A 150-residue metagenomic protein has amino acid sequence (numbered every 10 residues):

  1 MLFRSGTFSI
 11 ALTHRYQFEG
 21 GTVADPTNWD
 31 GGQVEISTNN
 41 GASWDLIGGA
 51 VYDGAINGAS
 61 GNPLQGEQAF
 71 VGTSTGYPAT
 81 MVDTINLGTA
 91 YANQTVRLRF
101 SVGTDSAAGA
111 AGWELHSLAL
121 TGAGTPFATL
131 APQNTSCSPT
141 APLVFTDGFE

Functional and structural regions predicted by a protein language model:
M1-E150: Beta-sandwich/jellyroll recognition modules and their flexible linkers
